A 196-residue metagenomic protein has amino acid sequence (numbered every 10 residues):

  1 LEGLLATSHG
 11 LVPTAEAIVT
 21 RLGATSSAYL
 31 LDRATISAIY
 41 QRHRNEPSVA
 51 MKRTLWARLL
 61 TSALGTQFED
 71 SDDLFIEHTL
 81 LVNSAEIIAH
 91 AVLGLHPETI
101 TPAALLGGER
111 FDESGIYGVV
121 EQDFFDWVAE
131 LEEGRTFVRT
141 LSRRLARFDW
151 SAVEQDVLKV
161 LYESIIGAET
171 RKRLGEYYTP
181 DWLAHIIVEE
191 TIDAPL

Functional and structural regions predicted by a protein language model:
L1-E132, E176-L196: Charged, often flexible domain-edge or linker segments that flank or initiate folded functional domains
G65-E69, E163-L174: Short glycine/proline-rich turn/loop motifs
D72-I76, D149-V153, R171, G175: Short acidic, glycine/proline-enriched loop segments that cap or flank alpha-helices
A89, L93-E98, W150-E154, T170-R171: Intrinsically disordered or highly flexible coil/loop and linker segments, enriched in small and charged/polar residues
E113-A168: Non-catalytic substrate-recognition/targeting regions of SAM-dependent transferases
